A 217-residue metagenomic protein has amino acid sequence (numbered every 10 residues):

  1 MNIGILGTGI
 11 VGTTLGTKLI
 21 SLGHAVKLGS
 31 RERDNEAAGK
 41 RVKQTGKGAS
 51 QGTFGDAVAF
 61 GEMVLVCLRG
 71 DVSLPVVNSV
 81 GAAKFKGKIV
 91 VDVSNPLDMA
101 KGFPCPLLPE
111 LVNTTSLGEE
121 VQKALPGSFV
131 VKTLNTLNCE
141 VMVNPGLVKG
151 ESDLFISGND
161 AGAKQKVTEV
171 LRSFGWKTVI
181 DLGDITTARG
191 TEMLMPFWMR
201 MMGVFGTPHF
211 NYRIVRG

Functional and structural regions predicted by a protein language model:
M1-Q44: NAD(P)+-binding Rossmann beta1-loop-alpha1 motif at the extreme N-terminus of oxidoreductases
T14, K18, A124, V170: Rossmann-fold NAD(P)-dependent oxidoreductase module
G23, F60-E62, S128: Short, well-ordered alpha-helix to beta-strand connector turns
T45-V91, N95-F103: Rossmann-like NAD(P)-binding element
Q51, V91, F129-N135, V179-L182: General beta-strand structural signal in soluble alpha/beta enzymes
S94-E140, N144-G146: Rossmann-fold NAD(P)-binding glycine/threonine-rich loop
V141, S152-G217: Active-site-lining helix/loop region of Rossmann-like oxidoreductase modules
